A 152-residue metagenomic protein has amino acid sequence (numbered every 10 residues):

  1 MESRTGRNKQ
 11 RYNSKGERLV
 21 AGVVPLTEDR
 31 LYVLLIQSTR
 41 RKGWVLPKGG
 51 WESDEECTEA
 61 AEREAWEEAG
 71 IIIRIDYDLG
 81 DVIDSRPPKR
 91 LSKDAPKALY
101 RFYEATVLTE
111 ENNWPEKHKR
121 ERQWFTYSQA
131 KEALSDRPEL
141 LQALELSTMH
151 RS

Functional and structural regions predicted by a protein language model:
M1-G22, E28, S92: Acidic, metal-coordinating catalytic segment for phosphate/diphosphate chemistry, firing primarily on the Nudix
S14, D76-D81: Sequence/structural signature of beta-propeller domains
L19-A21, L31, Y100-R101, R120: Change "...and in nucleic-acid phosphodiester-cleaving endonucleases..." to "...and in nucleic-acid processing enzymes
E28-R74: Conserved Nudix-box catalytic region and its N-terminal flanking loop in Nudix hydrolases and closely related
K42-G43, T109-S152: Nudix hydrolase/Nudix homology domain
I71-D76, Q142-L144: Short arginine-rich
V82-N113, Q123: Active-site-adjacent beta-strand/loop module that shapes the phosphate/pyrophosphate-binding cleft
